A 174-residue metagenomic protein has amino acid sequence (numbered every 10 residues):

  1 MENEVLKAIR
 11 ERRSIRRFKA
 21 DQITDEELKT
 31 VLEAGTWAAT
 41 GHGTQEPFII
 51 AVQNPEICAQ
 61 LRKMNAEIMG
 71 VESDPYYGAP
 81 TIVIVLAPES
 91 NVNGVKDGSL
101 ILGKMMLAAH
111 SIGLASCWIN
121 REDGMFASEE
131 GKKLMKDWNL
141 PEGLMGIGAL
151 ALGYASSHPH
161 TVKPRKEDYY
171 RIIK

Functional and structural regions predicted by a protein language model:
M1-K174: Acidic, surface-exposed loops and disordered segments
